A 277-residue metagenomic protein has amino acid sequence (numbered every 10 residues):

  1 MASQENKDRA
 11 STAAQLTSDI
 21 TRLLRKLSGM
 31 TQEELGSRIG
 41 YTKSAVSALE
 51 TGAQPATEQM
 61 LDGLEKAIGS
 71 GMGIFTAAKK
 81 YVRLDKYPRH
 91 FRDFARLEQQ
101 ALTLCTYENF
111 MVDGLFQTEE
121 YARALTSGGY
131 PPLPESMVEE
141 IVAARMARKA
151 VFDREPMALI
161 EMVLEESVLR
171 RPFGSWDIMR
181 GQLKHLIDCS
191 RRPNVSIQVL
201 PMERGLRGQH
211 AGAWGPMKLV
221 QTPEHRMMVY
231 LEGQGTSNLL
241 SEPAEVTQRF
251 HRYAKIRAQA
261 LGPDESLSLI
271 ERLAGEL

Functional and structural regions predicted by a protein language model:
M1-V82: Basic, Lys/Arg-rich alpha-helical nucleic-acid-recognition elements, primarily the DNA-binding modules of transcription
N6-D8, A53-Q54, G63-A67, I74-A77 (+5 more regions): Short alpha-helix boundary/capping motifs
L27, R38, A53, L104 (+2 more regions): Short secondary-structure boundary/capping segments within folded domains
Q32-E33, E50, E98, E108 (+2 more regions): Acidic-residue sensor for enzyme active/binding pockets
I74-Y107, G212: Short, charged recognition helix plus adjacent turn of helix-turn-helix-like nucleic-acid-binding domains
E108-L277: Hydrophobic protein-protein interaction segments
